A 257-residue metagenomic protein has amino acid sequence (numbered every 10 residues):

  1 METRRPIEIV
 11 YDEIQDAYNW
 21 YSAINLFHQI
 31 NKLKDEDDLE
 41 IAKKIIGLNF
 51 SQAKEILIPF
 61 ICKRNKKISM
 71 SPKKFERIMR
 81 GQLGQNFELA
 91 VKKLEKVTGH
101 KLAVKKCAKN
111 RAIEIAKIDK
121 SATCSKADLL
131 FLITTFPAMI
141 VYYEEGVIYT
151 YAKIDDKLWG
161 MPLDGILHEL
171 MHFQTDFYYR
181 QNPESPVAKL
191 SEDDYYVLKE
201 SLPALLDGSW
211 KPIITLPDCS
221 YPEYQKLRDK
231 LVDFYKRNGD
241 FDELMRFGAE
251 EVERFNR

Functional and structural regions predicted by a protein language model:
M1-Q85, K96-G99: N-terminal low-structure segments adjacent to metalloprotease catalytic domains across cellular compartments
T3-A17, S185-K230: Post-HExxH zinc-binding segment in Zn-dependent metallohydrolases
E13, T98, I133-A138, A152-D156 (+1 more regions): Short, flexible loop/turn elements at secondary-structure junctions
F60-E144, S209-I214: Auxiliary, metal-adjacent structural segments of Zn-dependent hydrolase domains
T134-I154, F177, N182, P186: A long, hydrophobic alpha-helical segment
T150-I166: Short pre-active-site segment immediately N-terminal to the catalytic Zn-binding motif
D164-R180: Active-site recognition of the HExxH zinc-binding catalytic motif
K211-R257: Long, well-structured alpha-helical subdomains associated with metal-dependent extracellular/ecto-lumenal hydrolases
